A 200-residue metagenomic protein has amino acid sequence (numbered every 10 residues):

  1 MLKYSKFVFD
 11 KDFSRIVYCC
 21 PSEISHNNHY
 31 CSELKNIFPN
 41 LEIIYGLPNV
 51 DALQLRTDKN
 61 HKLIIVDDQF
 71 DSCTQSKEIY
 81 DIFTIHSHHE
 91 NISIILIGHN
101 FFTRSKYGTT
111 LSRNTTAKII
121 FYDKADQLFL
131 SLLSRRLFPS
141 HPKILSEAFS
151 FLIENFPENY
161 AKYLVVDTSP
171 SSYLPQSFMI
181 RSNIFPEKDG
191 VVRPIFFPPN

Functional and structural regions predicted by a protein language model:
M1-H26, C31-S32, N36-I144: Conserved P-loop NTPase motor cores
K3, E78-D81, A117, L128-N200: P-loop NTPase motor core of the ASCE superfamily
